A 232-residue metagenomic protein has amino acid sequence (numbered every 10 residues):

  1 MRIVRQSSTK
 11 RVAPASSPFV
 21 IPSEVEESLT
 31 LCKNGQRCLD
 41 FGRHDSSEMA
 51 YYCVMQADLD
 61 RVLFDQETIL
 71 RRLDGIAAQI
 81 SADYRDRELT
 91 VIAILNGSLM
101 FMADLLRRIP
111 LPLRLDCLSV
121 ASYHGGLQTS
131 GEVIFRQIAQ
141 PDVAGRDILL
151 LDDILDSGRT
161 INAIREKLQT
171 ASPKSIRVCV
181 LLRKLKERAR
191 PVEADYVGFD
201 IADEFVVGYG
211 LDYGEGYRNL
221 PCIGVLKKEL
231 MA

Functional and structural regions predicted by a protein language model:
M1-R11, S16-S17: Low-acidity, Ser/Thr- and Arg-rich intrinsically disordered low-complexity segments
S7, R11, S28, R37: Cationic, low-complexity basic patches in intrinsically disordered or flexible, solvent-exposed regions
F19, F41, Y51-Y52: Aromatic (phenylalanine/tyrosine) cluster motif
E26-L29, R43-H44, E48: A cross-taxon signal for low-complexity, glycine/charged-rich
E27-S28, C32, L230: Short linear/disordered segments characteristic of secreted peptide precursors and small low-complexity proteins
M49-A232: PRPP-associated nucleotide enzymes
